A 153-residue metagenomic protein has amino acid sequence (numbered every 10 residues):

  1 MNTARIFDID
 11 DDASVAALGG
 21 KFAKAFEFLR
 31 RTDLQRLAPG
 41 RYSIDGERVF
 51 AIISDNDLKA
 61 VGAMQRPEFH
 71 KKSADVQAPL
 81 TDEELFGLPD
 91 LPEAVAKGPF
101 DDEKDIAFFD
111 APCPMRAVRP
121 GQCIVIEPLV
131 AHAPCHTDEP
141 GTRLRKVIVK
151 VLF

Functional and structural regions predicted by a protein language model:
M1-A60, R66-F69: A short, N-terminal "cap"/entry segment at the start of jelly-roll beta-barrel domains of the cupin/DSBH fold
I44-R48, F69-A74, P79-T81, R119 (+1 more regions): Short connector loops at helix/strand junctions that flank enzyme active sites, especially segments positioning acidic
A51-H70, L80-A94, P128: Conserved short histidine dyad/triad with adjacent acidic residue
K71-E84, D90-E93, P99-D105, K150-V151: Short, conserved beta-strand element in jelly-roll/cupin
K72, F108-C113: Short alpha-helix capping/helix-loop boundary micro-motifs
V76, C123-V125, G141-F153: A short hydrophobic beta-strand segment most commonly corresponding to one strand of the jelly-roll/cupin
P92-A94, H132, G141: Short, surface-exposed beta-strand-loop junctions and turns on beta-sheet-rich folds
A117-H136: Conserved metal-binding segment of the jelly-roll/cupin
